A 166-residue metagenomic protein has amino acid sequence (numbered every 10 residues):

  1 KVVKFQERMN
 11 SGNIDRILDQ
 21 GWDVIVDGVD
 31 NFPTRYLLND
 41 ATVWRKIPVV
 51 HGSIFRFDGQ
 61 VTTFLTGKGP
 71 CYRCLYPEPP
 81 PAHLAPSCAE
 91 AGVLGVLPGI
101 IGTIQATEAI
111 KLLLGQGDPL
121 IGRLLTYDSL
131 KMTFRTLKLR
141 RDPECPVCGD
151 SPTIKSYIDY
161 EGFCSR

Functional and structural regions predicted by a protein language model:
K1-K4: Hydrophobic/aromatic anchor residues within beta-strands of the central parallel beta-sheet of Rossmann-like
Q6-I14: Conserved SAM/SAH-binding loop
D15-V24, V29-R166: Glycine-rich phosphate/adenylate-binding loop
